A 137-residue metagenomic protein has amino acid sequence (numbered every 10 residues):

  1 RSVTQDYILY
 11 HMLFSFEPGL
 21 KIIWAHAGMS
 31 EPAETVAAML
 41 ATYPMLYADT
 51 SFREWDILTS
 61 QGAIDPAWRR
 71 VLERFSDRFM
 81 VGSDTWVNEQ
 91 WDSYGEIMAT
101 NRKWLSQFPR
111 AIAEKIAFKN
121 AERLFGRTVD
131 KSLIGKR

Functional and structural regions predicted by a protein language model:
R1-V81, S132: Catalytic pocket-lining loop regions of alpha/beta-barrel enzymes, especially the amidohydrolase/enolase/GH5 lineages
H26, A48, D84, A113 (+1 more regions): Conserved, mostly hydrophobic/aromatic
G28-M29, W86, Q90: Short beta->alpha junction loops/turns
R53-E54, T85, K119: Short, solvent-exposed coil/turn elements at secondary-structure transition points
F75-R78, N88-R137: Mid-to-C-terminal alpha-helical segments outside catalytic/metal-binding sites
